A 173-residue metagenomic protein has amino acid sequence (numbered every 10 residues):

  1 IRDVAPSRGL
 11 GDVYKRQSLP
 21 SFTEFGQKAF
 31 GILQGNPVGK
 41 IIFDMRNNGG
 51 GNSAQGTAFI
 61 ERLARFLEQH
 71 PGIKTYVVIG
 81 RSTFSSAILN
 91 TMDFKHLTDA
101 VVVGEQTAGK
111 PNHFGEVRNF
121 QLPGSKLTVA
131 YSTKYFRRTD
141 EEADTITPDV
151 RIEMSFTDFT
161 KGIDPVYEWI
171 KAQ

Functional and structural regions predicted by a protein language model:
I1-R2, Q27-A29, L63-A64: A generic local structural motif
I1-Y14: Single conserved hydrophobic/aromatic residue that forms the stacking wall/gate of nucleotide- or nucleobase-binding
K15-R16, I41: PLD-like (HKD) phosphodiesterase/transphosphatidyltransferase domain
R16-Q17, T157: Generic amphipathic alpha-helical segments used as scaffolds and interaction surfaces in large, multi-domain proteins
L19-G39: A short, well-ordered alpha-helical element
G35, K40-I42, R46-K171: Conserved acidic, small-residue-rich alpha-beta core segments centered on
